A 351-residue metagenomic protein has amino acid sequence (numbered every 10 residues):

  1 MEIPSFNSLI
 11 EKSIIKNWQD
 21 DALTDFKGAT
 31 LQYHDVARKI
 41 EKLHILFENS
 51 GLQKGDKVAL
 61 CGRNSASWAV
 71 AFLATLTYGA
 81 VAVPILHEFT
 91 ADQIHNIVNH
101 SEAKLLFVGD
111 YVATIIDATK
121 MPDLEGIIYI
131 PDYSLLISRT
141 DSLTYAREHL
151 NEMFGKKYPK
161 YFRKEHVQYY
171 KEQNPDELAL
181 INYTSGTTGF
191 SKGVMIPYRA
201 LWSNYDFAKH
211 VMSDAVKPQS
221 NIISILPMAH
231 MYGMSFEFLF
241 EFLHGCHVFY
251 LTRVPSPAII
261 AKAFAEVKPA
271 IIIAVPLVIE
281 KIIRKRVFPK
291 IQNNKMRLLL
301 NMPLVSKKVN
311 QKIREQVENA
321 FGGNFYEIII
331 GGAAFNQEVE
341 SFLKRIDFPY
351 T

Functional and structural regions predicted by a protein language model:
E2, D21-G51, D56-S65, A69-L73 (+2 more regions): Conserved AMP-binding/adenylate-forming core of the ANL superfamily
L9, S50, T77-G155: Structural core segment of the AMP-binding/adenylate-forming
L9-Q32, T188: AMP-dependent adenylate-forming
E11-K12, E48, A66-I85, I94-H95 (+2 more regions): Hydrophobic alpha-helical segments in the ANL/AMP-binding
Q19, E148-Y183, F190, A215-N221: Conserved pre-ATP/AMP-binding loop-to-beta segment of ANL
Q32-H34, R147, Y170-K171, A179-Y205: Conserved AMP-binding A3 loop
A59-C61, W68, F72, L76-F107 (+3 more regions): Short beta-strand->loop structural element characteristic of the AMP-binding/adenylate-forming
W202-N221, A229-R314, N324, R345-P349: Conserved AMP-binding/adenylation subdomain of ANL enzymes
